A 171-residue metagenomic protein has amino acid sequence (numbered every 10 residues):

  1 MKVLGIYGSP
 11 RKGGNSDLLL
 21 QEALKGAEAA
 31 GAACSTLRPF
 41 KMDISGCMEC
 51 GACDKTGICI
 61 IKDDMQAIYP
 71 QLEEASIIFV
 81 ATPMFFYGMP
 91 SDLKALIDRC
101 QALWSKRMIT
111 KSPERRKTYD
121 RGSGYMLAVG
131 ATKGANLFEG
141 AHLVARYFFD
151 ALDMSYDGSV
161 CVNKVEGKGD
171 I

Functional and structural regions predicted by a protein language model:
M1, A29-A30, A135-I171: Glycine-rich phosphate/pyrophosphate-binding loop and the adjoining helix
M1-A32: N-terminal beta1-alpha1 ligand-phosphate binding loop
K2-L4, S35, Y125, D157-G158: A structural signal for isolated positions on well-ordered beta-strands in alpha/beta enzyme cores
Y7, R38, V160-C161: Residue-level recognition of beta-strand->loop/alpha-helix junctions
P10-G13, D17, S45-C53, S76: Cysteine-centered iron-sulfur cluster-binding motifs in ferredoxin-type domains/subunits of redox enzymes
P10-R11, K41, A131-T132: Short, glycine/serine-rich, charged loops/turns that create anion-binding and catalytic segments at active sites
P39-I58, E166-I171: N-terminal beta-loop-helix "entrance" segment that forms/cooperates in small-molecule cofactor or anionic ligand
I60-D150: Helix-loop-strand module that forms the ligand-binding subsite of alpha/beta enzymes
